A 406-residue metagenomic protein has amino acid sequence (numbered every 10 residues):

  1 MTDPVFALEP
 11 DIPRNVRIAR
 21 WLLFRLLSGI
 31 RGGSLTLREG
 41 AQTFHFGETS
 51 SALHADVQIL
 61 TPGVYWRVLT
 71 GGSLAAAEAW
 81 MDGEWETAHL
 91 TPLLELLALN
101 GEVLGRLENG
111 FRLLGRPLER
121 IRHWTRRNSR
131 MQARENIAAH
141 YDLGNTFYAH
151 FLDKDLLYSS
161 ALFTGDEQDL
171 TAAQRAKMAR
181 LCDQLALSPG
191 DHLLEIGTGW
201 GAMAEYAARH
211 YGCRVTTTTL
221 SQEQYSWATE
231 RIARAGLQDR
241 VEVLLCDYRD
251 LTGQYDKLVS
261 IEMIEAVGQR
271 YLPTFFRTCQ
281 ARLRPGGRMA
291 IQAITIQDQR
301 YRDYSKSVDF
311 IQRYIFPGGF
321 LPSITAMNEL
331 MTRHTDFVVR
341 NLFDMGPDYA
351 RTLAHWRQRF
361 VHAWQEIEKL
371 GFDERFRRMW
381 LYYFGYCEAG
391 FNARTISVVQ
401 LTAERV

Functional and structural regions predicted by a protein language model:
M1-Q168, A172-Q174, R180: Feature captures hydrophobic
P189-G197: Conserved class I S-adenosyl-L-methionine
W200-Y211: Conserved SAM-binding loop of SAM-dependent methyltransferases across substrates and taxa, primarily the Class I
A228-T229: Conserved SAM-binding loop
R249-L258: A short acidic, Gly/Pro-enriched loop at the edge of an enzyme's catalytic core that lines a small-molecule cofactor
P273-P285: A short glycine-rich, Lys/Arg-flanked "PGG" loop and its adjoining helix->strand segment in the class I
G286-I294: Conserved beta-strand signature within the Rossmann-like core of class I S-adenosyl-L-methionine
T295-V406: Substrate-binding/catalytic lobe of Class I Rossmann-like enzymes that use SAM or dcSAM, i.e., the mid-to-C-terminal
